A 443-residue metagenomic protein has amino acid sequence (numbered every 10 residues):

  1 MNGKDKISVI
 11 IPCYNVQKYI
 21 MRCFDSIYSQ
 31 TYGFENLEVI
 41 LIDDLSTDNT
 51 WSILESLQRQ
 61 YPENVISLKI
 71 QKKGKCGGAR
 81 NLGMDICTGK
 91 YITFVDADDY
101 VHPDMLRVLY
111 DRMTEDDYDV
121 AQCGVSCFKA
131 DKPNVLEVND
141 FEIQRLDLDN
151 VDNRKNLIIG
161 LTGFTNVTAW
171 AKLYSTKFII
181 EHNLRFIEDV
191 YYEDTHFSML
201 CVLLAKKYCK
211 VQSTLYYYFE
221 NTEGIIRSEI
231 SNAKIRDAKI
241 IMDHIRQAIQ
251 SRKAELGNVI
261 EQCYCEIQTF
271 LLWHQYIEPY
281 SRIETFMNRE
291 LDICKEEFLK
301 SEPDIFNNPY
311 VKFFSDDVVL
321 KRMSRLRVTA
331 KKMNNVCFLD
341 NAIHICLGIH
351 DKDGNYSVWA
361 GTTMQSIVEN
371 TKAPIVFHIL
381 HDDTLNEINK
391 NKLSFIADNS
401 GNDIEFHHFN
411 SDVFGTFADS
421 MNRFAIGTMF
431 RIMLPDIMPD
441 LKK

Functional and structural regions predicted by a protein language model:
M1, Y118, E278-V336: Membrane-interface aromatic/basic loop that binds lipid-linked glycans or pyrophosphate carriers, typified by
V16-S29, Y356-V368: Short, well-formed alpha-helical segments that are part of the catalytic scaffolds of diverse glycosyltransferases
S26, D43-S52, K72, T384-N389: A conserved acidic beta->alpha catalytic loop
E35-L45, I66-I70, D96-A97, V376-D383: Short beta-strand/loop segment that forms part of the nucleotide-sugar
L37, W51-T88, E405-N410: Conserved donor nucleotide-binding strand/loop of the catalytic core
E63-K69, A79, A397-D436: Active-site-proximal specificity loops/subdomain of glycosyltransferases
I92, K443: Short aromatic/hydrophobic "clamp" motif used to bind/position activated sugar donors
A97-C209, Y218-A233: Donor-binding/catalytic cores of nucleotide-activated saccharide and glycerol-phosphate transferases/polymerases
